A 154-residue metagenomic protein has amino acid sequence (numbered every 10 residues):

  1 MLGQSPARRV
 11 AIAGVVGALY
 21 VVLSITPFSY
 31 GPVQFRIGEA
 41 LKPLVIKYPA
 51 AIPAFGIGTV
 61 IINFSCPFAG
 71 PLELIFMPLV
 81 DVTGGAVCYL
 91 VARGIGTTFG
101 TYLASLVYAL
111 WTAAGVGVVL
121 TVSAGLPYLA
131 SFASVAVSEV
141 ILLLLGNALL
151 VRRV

Functional and structural regions predicted by a protein language model:
M1-A7, L149-V154: N-terminal charge/polar-biased segments
L2-P53: Hydrophobic transmembrane alpha-helices
I25-Q34, A40, V60-V154: Membrane-embedded alpha-helical hairpins and interfacial helices in multi-pass inner-membrane proteins
V45-G56, R93-T101: Membrane-helix interface "capping/anchor" motifs
